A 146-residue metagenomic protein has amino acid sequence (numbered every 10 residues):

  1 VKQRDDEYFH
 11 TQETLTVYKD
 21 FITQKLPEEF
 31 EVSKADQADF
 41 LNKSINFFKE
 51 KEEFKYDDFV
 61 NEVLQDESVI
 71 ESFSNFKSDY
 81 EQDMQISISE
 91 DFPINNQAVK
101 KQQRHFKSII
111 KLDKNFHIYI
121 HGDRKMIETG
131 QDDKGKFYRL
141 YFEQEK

Functional and structural regions predicted by a protein language model:
V1-N96, Q102: Long, hydrophobic alpha/beta structural blocks
I86-K146: C-terminal, beta-strand-rich globular interaction domains
